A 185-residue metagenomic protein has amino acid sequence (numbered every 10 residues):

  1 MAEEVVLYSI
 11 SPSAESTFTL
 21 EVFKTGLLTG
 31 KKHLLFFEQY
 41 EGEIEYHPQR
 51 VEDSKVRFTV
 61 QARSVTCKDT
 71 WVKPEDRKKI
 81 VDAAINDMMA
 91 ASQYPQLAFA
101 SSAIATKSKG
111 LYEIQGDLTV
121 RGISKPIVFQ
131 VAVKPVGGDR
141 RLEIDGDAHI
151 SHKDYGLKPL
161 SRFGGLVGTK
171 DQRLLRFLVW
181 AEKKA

Functional and structural regions predicted by a protein language model:
M1-A185: Low-complexity, acidic/polar, glycine-enriched regions of mature
